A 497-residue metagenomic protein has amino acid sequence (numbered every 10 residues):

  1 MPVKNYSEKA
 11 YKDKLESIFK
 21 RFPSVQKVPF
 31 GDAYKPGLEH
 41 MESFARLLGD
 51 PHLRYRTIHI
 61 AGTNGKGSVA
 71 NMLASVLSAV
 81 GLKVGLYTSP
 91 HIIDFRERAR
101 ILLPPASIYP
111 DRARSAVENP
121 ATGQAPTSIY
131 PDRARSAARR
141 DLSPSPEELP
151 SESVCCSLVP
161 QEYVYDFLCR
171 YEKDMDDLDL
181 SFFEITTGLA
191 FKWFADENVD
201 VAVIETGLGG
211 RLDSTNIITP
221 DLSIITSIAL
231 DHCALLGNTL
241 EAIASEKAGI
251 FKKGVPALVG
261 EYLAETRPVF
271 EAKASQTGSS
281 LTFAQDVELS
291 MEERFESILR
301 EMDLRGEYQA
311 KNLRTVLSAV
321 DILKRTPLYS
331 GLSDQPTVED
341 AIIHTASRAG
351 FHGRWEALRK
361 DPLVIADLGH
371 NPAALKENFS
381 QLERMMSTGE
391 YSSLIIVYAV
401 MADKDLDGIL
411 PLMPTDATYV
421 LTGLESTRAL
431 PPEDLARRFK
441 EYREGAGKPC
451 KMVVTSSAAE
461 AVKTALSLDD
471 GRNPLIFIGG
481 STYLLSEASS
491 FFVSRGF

Functional and structural regions predicted by a protein language model:
M1-G62, V69-L82, Y87: Short functional linear segments
N71-Y109, E152-R170: N-terminal phosphate/diphosphate-binding loop that engages ATP/GTP or pyrophosphate donors across diverse enzyme folds
L73, R211-D221, S489-F491: Short Gly/Thr/Asp-enriched flexible loops that form oxyanion-binding sites at enzyme active sites
S107-A116, T127-A137: Long, intrinsically disordered low-complexity tandem-repeat segments
P110, S115, P120, P144-P146 (+6 more regions): Acidic, Mg2+-coordinating active-site environments of NTP-dependent enzymes
K173-L208: Phosphate-binding/switch loop-helix module in NTP-utilizing enzymes
D196, V201-T206, D213-I224, I228-H232 (+2 more regions): Nucleotide phosphate-binding/pyrophosphate-handling subdomain across enzymes that bind or process nucleotide phosphates
L263-T282, M291, L363-I365, D407-L475: C-terminal helical cap/extension that packs against the catalytic core of soluble nucleotide-cofactor enzymes
